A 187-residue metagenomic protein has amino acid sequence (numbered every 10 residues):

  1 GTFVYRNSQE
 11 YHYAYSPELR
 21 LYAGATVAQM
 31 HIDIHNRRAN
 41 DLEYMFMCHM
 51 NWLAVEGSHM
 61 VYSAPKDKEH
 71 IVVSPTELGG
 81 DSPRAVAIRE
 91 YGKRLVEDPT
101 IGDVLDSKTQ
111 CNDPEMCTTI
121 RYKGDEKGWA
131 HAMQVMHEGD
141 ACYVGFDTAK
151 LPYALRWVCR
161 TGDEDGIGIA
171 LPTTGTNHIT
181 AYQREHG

Functional and structural regions predicted by a protein language model:
G1-G24: Extended, loop-rich substrate-binding clefts of extracytoplasmic carbohydrate-active enzymes
T2, Q29-H31: Beta-strand residues in well-ordered beta-sheet regions across diverse protein folds
A14-S16, Q29, M47: Broad gene-expression machinery/nucleic-acid interaction feature
T26-V27, R37-M45, M50-H186: A contiguous, surface-exposed recognition patch within enzymatic or periplasmic domains that forms
